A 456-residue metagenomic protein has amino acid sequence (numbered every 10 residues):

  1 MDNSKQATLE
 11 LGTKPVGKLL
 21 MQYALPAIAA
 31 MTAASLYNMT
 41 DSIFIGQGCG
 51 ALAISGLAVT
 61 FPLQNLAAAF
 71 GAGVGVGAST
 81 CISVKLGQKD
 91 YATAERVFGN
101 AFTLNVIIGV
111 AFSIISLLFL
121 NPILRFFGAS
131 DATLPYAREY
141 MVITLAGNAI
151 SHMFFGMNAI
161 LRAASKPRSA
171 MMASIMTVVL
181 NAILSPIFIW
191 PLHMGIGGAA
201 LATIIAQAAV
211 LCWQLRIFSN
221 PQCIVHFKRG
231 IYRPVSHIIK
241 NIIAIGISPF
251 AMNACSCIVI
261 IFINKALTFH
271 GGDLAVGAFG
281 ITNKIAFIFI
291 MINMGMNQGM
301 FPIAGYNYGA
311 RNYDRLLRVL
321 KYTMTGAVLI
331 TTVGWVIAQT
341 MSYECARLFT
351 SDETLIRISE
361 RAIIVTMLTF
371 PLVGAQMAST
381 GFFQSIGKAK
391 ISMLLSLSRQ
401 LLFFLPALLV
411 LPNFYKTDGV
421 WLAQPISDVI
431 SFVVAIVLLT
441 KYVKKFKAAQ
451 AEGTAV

Functional and structural regions predicted by a protein language model:
M1-A24, I82-A149, L180, I189-G246 (+2 more regions): Short alpha-helical transmembrane segments in multi-pass integral membrane proteins
L11-C49, P62-G77, C81, V106-S113 (+5 more regions): N-terminal transmembrane alpha-helices
Q22-D41, I143, T177, A206-V210 (+4 more regions): Transmembrane helical elements of multi-pass membrane transporters/channels
L36-S55, L124-D131, I187-H193, A254-K284 (+4 more regions): Helix-terminus/linker motif at the lipid-water interface of multi-pass membrane proteins
M39-S42, I114, P122, G156-I160 (+9 more regions): Alpha-helical transmembrane segments of multipass membrane proteins
I54-I114, S151-A170, A278-V336, T340-S342 (+1 more regions): Small-residue-rich hydrophobic transmembrane alpha-helices
G75, T144-R162, A170-N181, A199-C212 (+4 more regions): Short runs within selected transmembrane alpha-helices of multi-pass transporters and secretion channels
